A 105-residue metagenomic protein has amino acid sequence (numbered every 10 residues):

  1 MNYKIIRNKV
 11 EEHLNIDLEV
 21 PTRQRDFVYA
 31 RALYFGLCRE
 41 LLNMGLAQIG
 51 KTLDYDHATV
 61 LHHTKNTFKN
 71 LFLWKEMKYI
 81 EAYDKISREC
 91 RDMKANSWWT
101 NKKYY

Functional and structural regions predicted by a protein language model:
K4-R31: Short, Lys/Arg-enriched anionic-surface-contact patches
F27-M44: Short, amphipathic alpha-helical "recognition" segments used to contact nucleic acids or chromatin
R39, T64-K65, L71: DNA major-groove recognition helix of helix-turn-helix
A47-T52: Short alpha-helical "recognition helix" segments of helix-turn-helix
A58: Key DNA-contact positions within bacterial/archaeal DNA-binding proteins
L71-A95: Short Lys/Arg-enriched helix C-cap and helix-to-coil transition segments that create basic nucleic-acid-contact patches
